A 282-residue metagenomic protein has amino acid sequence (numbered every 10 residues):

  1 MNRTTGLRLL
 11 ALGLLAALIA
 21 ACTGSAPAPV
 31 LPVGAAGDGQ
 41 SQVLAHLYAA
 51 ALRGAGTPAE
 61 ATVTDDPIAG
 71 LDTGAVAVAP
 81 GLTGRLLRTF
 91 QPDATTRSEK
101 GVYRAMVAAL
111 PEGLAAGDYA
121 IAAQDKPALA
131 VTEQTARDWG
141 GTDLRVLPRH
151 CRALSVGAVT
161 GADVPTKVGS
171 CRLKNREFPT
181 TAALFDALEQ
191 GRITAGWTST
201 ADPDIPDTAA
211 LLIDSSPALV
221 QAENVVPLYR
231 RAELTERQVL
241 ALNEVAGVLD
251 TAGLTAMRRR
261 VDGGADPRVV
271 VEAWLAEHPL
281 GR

Functional and structural regions predicted by a protein language model:
M1-T64, V159, A256-R282: N-terminal hydrophobic or amphipathic helices and topogenic motifs
H46-A51, D65-A77, K167-S170, T180-G196 (+1 more regions): Short helices/loops that flank or line small-molecule/ion binding pockets
Y48-G54, L144-F178: Ligand-binding cleft/hinge of the Venus flytrap
V63-D65, G74-L87, G101-Y103, V131-Q134 (+4 more regions): Beta->alpha turn/N-cap motifs
F90-D118, R192, D204-P217, A222-E223: Ligand-binding "clamshell"
E99-A158, G247-T251: A conserved helix-loop-strand patch within extracytoplasmic ligand-binding domains of the periplasmic binding
Q124-R137, A222-Q238: A bilobed periplasmic-binding-protein/Venus flytrap-type ligand-binding module shared by bacterial periplasmic
A201, L228, L234-L280: A short, solvent-exposed beta-edge/loop patch
